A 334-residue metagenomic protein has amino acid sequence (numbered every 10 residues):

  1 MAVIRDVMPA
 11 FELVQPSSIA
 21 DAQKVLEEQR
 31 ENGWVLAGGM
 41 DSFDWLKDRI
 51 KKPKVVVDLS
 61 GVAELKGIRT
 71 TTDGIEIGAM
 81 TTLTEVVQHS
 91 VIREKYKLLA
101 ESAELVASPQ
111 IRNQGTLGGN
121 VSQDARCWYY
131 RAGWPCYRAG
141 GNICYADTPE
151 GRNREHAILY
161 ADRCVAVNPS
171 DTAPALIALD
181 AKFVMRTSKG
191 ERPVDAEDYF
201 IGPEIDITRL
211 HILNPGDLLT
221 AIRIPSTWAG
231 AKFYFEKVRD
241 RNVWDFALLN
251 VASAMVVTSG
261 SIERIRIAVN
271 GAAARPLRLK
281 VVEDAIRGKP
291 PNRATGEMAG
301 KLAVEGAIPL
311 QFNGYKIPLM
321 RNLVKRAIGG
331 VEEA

Functional and structural regions predicted by a protein language model:
M1-A334: C-terminal structural segment of proteins
